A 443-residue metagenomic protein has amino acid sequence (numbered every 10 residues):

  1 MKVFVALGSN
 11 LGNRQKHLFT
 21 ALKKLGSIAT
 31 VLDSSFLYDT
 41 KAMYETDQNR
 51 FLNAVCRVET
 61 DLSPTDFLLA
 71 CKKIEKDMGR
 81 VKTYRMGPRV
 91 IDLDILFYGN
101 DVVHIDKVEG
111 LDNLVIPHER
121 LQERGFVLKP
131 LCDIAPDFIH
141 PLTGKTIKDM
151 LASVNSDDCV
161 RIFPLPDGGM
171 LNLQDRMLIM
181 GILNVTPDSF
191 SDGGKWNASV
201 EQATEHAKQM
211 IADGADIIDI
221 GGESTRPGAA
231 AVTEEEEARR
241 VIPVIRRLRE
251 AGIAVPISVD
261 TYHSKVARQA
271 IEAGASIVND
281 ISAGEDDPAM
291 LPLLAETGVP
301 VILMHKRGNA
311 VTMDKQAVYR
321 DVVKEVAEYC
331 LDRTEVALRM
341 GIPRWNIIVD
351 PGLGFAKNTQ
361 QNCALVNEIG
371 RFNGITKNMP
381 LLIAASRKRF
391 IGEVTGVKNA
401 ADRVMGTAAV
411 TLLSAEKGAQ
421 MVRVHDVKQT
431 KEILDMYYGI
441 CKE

Functional and structural regions predicted by a protein language model:
M1-V5: Extreme N-terminal starter segment of soluble prokaryotic enzymes
S9, C56-L62, F97-N100: Short beta-strand-to-loop capping motifs
T20-P64: Short, surface-exposed acidic-centric catalytic microdomains
M43-R50, T65-L68, K72-G168: Flexible, gly/pro- and Lys/Arg-enriched active-site loops
M150, S189-H206, T225-A251, P256-S264 (+4 more regions): Active-site-adjacent loop and "lid" segments of alpha/beta metabolic enzymes
F163-K208: N-terminal capping/lid subdomain adjacent to the active-site entrance of alpha/beta enzymes
E205-G221: Catalytic domains of carbohydrate-active enzymes, especially glycoside hydrolases
